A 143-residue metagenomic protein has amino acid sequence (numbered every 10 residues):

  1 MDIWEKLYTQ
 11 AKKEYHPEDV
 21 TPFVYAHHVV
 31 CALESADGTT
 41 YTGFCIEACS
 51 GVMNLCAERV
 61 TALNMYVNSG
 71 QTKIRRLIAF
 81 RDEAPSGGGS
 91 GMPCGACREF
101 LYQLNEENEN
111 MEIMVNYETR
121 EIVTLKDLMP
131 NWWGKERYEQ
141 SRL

Functional and structural regions predicted by a protein language model:
D2-T21, Q71-L143: C-terminal binding/interaction regions
Y25-A36: Short beta-strand scaffold segments in enzyme catalytic cores
V29-V30, M53, G91: Gly/Ser-rich catalytic serine loop of serine hydrolases
E34-A36, C45-A48, D82: Histidine- and/or cysteine-centered catalytic micro-motif in compact active-site loops
T39-T40: Hydrophobic "anchor" residues
C45-R59: Compact, glycine-rich, soluble single-domain proteins
C56, V60, A96-E99: Short amphipathic alpha-helical face segments that pack within enzyme cores and frequently flank/anchor catalytic
A57-A79: Short, solvent-exposed cationic patches
